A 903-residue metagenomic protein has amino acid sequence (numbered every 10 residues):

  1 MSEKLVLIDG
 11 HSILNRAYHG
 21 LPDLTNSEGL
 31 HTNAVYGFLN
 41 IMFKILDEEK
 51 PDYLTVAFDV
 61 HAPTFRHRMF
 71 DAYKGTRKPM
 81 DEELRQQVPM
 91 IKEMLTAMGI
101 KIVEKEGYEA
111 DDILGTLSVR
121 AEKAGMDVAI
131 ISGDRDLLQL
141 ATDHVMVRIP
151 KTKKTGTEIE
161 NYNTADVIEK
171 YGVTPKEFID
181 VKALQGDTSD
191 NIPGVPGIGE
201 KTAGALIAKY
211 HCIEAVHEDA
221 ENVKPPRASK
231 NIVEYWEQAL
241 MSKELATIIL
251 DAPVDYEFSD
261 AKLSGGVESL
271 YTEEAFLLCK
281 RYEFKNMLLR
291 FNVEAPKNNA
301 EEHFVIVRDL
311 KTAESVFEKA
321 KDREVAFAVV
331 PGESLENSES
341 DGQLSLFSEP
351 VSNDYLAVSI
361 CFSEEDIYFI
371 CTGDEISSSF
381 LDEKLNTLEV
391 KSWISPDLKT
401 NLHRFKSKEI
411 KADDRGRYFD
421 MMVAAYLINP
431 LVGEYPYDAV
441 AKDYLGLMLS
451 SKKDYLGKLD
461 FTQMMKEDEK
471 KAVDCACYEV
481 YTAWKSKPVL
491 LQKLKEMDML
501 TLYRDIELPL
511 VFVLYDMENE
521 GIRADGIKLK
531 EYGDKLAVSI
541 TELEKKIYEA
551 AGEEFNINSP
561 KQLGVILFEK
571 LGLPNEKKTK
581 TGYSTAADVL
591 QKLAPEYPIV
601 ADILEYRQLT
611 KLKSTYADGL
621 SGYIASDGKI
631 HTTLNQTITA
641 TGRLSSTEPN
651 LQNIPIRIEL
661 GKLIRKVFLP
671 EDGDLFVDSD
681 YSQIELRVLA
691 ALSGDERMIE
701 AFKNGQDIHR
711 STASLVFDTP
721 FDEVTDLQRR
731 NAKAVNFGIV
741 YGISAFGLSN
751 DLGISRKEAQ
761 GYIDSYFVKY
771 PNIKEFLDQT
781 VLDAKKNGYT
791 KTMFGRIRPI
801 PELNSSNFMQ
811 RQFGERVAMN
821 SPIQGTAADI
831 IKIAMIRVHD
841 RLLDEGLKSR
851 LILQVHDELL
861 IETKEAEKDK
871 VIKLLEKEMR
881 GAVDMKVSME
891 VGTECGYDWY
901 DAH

Functional and structural regions predicted by a protein language model:
M1-A57, A62-K74, Q86-E93, W236 (+2 more regions): Extended, highly charged clamp/arch subdomains and adjacent linkers that form or line substrate-binding channels
S2, P22-N26, G75-V254: Extended two-metal-dependent nuclease catalytic cores across DNA- and RNA-processing enzymes
L5-V6, G10, R16-T55, D71-A72 (+4 more regions): Conserved RNase H-like, two-metal-ion catalytic cores of nucleic-acid enzymes
K101, K154-K182, V351-E496, I506 (+2 more regions): Active-site-proximal helix-loop-helix substrate-binding element of RNase H-like nuclease domains
Y235-G373, W393, G416, L459-E659 (+9 more regions): Conserved "right-hand" nucleotidyltransferase catalytic core of DNA-directed polymerases
S359-E364, I428-K458, C475-T482, Q636-P720: Function-dense linear segments that define catalytic or interfacial modules in macromolecule-processing proteins
T462-M465, N519, H631-T632, Q636-T639 (+4 more regions): Conserved catalytic core of nucleic-acid polymerases
V538, E542-K545, E549-A601, V768-R816 (+3 more regions): C-terminal polymerase-core module
